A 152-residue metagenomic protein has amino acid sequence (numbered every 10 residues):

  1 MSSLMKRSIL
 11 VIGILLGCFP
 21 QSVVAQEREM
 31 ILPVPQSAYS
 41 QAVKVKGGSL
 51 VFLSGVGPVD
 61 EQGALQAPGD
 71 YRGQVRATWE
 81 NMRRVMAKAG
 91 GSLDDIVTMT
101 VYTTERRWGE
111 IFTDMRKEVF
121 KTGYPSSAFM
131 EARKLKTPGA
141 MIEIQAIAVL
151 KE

Functional and structural regions predicted by a protein language model:
M1-M5: N-terminal secretory signal peptides that target proteins for export/translocation
R7-E80, R84-V97, T103-E152: N-terminal presequence-like segments and the immediate start of the first folded domain
